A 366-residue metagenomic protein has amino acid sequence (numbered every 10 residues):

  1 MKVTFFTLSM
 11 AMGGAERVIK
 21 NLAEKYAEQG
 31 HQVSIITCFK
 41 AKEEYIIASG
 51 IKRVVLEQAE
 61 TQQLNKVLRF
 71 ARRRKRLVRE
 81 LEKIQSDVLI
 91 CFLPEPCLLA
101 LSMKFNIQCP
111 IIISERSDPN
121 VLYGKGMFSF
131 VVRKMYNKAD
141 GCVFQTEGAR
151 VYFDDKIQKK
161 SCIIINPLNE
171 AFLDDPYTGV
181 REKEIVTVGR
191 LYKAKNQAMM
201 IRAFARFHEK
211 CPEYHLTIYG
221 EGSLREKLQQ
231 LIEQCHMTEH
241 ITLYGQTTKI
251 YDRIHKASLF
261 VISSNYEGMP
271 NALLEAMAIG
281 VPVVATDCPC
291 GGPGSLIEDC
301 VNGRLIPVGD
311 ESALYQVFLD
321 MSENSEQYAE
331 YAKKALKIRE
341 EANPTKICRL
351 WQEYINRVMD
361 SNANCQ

Functional and structural regions predicted by a protein language model:
F5-G13, R17-N21, K25-L68, Y152-D154 (+1 more regions): N-terminal strand-loop element at the rim of the active site of nucleotide-sugar-dependent glycosyltransferases
E16-N21, L98, K183, R190-E209 (+3 more regions): A conserved mid-protein helix/loop that constitutes part of the nucleotide-sugar donor-binding site
C91-C97, E115: Short His-centered aromatic/hydrophobic patch
N137-L173: Donor nucleotide-sugar binding/catalytic pocket of nucleotide-sugar-dependent glycosyltransferases
Q229-G245: Nucleotide-activated donor-binding/catalytic signature segment of Leloir-type glycosyltransferases, i.e., the conserved
Q246, N265: Aromatic "clamp/platform" in nucleotide-sugar-dependent glycosyltransferases that forms part of the donor/acceptor
P282-D287: Short hydrophobic beta-strand element within catalytic cores of glycosyltransferases and related nucleotide-activated
E298-C300, R304-E311, L319-S325: Conserved acidic donor-binding segment of nucleotide-sugar-dependent glycosyltransferases
